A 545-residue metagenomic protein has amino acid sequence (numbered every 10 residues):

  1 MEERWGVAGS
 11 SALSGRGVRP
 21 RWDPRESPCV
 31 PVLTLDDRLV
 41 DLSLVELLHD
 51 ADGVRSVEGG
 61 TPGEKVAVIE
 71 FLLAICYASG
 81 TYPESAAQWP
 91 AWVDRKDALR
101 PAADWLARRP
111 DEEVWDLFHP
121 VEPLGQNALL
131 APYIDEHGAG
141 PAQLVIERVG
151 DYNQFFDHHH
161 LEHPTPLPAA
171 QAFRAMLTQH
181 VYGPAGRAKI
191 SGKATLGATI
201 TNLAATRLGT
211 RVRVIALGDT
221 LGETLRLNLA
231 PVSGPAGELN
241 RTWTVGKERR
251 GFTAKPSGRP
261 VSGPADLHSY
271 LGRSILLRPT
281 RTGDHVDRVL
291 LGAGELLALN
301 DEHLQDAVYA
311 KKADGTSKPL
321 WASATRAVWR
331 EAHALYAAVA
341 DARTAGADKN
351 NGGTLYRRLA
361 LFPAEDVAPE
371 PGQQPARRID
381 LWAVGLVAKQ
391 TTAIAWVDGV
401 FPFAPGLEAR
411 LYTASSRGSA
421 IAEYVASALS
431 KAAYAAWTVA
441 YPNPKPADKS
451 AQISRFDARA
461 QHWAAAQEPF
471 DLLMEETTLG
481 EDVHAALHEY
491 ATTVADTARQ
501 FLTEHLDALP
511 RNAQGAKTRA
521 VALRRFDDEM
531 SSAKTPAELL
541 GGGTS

Functional and structural regions predicted by a protein language model:
M1-D151, T178, G183-S545: Extended alpha-helical scaffolding segments
F155-H158: Beta-propeller folds
H160-H163: Flanking scaffold residues of small Cys/His-coordinated metal-binding clusters
P168-Q171: Short Cys/His-rich metal-coordination motifs, predominantly Zn2+-binding knuckles/fingers
F173-M176: Short functional micro-motifs and their immediate structural scaffolds
